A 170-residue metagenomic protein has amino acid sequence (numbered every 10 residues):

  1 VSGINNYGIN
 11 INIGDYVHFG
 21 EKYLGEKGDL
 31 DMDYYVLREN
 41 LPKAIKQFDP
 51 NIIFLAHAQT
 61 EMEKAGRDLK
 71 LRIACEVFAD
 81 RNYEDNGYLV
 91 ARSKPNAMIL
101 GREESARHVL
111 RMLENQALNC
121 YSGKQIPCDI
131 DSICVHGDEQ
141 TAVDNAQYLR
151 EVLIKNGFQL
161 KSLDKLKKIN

Functional and structural regions predicted by a protein language model:
V1-I4, G8-D33: Active-site histidine-anchored catalytic micro-motif
S2-G3, A44-F48, L69, H108-N119 (+1 more regions): Change "in soluble alpha/beta enzymes" to "in soluble alpha/beta proteins
N5-Y7, P50-I52, L71, D129-D131: Short, well-ordered coil/turn segments that N-cap beta-strands
G8, N51, Q116-P127, Q159-L166: Flexible, glycine/charged-enriched surface loops at secondary-structure junctions
D31-L37, I45-A58: Catalytic beta/alpha-barrel core
A56-A117: Active-site rim beta-loop-alpha module in soluble metabolic enzymes
V135: Conserved, mostly hydrophobic/aromatic
D144-N170: C-terminal domain-boundary segment and adjacent tail
